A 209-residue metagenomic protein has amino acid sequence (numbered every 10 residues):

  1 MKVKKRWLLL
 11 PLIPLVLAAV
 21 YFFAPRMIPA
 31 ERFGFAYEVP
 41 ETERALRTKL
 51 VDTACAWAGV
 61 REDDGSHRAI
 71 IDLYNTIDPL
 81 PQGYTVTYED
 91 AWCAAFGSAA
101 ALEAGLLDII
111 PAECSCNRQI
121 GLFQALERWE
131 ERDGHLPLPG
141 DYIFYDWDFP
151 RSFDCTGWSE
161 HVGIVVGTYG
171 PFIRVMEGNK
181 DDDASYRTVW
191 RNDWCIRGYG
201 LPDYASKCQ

Functional and structural regions predicted by a protein language model:
M1-K5: Short, Lys/Arg-rich N-terminal segment immediately upstream of the first membrane anchor
W7-L10, P14-R44, F149, F153-Q209: Aromatic- and glycine-rich peptidoglycan recognition patches
L8-I13, A69, T76, R118 (+1 more regions): Terminal low-complexity, poorly structured segments
A24-L106: N-terminal capping segments
G59-D64, A69-D72, C114, L138 (+2 more regions): Intrinsic disorder/low-complexity signature
Y74-D78, Q124-E130, A184, D193: Solvent-exposed, flexible loop/coil residues
W92, E113-S115, W194, K207: The N-terminal extracellular segments of secreted preproproteins, especially immediately downstream of signal
L107-D182: ...with weaker cross-activation on analogous glycine-rich loops/strands in unrelated enzymes
